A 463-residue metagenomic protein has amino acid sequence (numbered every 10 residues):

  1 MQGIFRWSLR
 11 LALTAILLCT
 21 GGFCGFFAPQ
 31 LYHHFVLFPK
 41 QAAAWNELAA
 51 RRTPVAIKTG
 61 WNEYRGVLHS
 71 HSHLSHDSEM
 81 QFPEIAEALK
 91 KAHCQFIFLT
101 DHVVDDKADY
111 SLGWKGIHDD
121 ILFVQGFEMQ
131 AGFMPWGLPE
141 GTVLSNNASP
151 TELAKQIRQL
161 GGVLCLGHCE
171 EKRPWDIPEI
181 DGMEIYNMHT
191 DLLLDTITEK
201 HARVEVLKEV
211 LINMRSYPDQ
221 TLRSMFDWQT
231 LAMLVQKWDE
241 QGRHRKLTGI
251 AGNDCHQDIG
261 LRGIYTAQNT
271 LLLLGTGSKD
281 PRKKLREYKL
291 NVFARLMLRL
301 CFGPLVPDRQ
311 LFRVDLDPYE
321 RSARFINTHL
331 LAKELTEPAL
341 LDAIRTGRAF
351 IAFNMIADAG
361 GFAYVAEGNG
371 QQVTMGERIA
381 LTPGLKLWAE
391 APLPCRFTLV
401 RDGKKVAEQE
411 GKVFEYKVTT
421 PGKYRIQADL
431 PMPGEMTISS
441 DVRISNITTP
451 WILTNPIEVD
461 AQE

Functional and structural regions predicted by a protein language model:
Q2-W45, A49-K58, F82, H244-T248 (+1 more regions): C-terminal functional module detector
V36-K246, G252-C255, P431, E435-N446 (+1 more regions): A metal-dependent hydrolase metal-coordination microenvironment
